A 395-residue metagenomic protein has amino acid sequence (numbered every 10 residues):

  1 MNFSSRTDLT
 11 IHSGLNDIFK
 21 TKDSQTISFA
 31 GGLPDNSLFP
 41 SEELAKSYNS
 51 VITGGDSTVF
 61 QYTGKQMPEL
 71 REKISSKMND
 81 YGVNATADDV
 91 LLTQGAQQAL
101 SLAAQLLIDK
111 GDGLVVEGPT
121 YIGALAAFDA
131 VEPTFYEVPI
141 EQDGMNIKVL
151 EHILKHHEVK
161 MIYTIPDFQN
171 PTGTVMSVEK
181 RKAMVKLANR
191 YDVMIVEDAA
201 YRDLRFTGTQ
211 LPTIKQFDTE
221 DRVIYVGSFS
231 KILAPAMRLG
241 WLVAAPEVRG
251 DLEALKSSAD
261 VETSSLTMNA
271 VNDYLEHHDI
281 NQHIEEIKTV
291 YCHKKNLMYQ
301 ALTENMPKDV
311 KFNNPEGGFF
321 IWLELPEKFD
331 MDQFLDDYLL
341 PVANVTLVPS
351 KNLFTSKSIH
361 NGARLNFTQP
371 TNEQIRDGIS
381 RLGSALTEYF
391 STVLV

Functional and structural regions predicted by a protein language model:
T7-G95, L102, E276, T346 (+1 more regions): N-terminal small-domain helix-loop-helix segment of the aminotransferase-like
A30, A244, W322-F329, L347-A385: Conserved PLP-binding active-site segment of the aspartate aminotransferase-like
L44, K215-D251: Active-site PLP attachment segment
T58-D192, R202-E220, Y291, E373 (+1 more regions): Conserved core of the PLP fold type I
D198: Glycine-centered flexible beta-alpha turn that most often forms the glycine-rich phosphate-binding loop
E247-T267: Active-site C-terminal subdomain of aminotransferase-like
L252-S257, H277-Y299: Structural signature of PLP-dependent enzymes
N272, T289-Y299, K311-L325: Conserved glycine-rich beta-strand-loop-beta hairpin in the small C-terminal domain of fold type I
